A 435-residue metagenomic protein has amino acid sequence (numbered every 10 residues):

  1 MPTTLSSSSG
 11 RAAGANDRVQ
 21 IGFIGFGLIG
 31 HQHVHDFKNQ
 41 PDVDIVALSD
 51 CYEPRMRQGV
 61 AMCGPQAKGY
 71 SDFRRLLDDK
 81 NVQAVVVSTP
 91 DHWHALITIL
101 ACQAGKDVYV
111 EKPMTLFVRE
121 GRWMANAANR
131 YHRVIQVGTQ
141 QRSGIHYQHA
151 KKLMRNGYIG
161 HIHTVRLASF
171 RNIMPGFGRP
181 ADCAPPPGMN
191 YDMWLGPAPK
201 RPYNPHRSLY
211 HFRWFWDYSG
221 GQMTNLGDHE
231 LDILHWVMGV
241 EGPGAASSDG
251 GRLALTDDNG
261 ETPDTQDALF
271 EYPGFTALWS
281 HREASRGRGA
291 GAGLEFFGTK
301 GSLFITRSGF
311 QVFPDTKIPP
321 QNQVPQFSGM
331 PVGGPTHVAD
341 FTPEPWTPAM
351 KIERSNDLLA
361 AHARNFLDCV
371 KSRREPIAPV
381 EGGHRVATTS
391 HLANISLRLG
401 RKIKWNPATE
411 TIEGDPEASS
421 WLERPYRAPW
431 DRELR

Functional and structural regions predicted by a protein language model:
P2-C63, Q141-G144, L234: N-terminal Rossmann-like dinucleotide-binding module
D17-V19, R133, H163: Nucleotide donor/acceptor-binding cores
H31, A95, D228: Residues forming the Rossmann-fold NAD(P)(H) cofactor-binding site
D42, N81, Y158-H161, G242: Glycine-centered tight turns that cap/initiate beta-strands
A67-D72: Conserved SAM-binding strand-loop segment of SAM-dependent methyltransferases
A84-V86: N-terminal Rossmann-like NAD(P) cofactor-binding module of classical short-chain dehydrogenase/reductase
P90-D91, A95-S143, G157: Beta-strand-loop-alpha-helix segment that lines the small-molecule cofactor/substrate pocket of alpha/beta enzymes
Q148-H149, H161, R166-G221, N225-E381 (+1 more regions): Contiguous beta-strand/loop segments that form the cofactor/metal-binding neighborhood of enzyme cores
